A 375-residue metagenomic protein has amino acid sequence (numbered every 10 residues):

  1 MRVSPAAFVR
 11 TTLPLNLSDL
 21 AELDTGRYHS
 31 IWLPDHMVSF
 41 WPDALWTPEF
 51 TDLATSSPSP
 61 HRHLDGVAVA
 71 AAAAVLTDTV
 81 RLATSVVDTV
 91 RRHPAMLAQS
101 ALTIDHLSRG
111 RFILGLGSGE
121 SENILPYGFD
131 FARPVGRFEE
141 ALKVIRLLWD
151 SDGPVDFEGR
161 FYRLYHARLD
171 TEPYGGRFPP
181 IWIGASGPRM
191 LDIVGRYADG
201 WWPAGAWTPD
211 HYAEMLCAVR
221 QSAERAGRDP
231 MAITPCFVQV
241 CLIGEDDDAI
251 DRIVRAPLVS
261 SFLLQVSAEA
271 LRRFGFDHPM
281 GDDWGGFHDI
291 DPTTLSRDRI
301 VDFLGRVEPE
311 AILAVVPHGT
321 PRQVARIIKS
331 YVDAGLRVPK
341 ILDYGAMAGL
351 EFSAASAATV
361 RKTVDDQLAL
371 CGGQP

Functional and structural regions predicted by a protein language model:
M1-L76, V80, P179: N-terminal beta1-alpha1-beta2 module of alpha/beta enzyme domains
V3-A7, I31-L33, L82-T84, F112-L116 (+4 more regions): Hydrophobic faces of well-ordered beta-strands that scaffold small-molecule active sites in alpha/beta enzyme cores
V3-P14, S85-A95, G175-S186, C241-G244 (+1 more regions): Active-site mouth loops of central-metabolism enzymes
T12-L23, L97-S100, G184-I193, V254 (+1 more regions): Short, acidic/polar
L23-T25, A70-T79, A101, D105-F112 (+3 more regions): Acidic (Asp/Glu)-rich catalytic clusters
W32-H63, D88, E120, L125 (+2 more regions): Glycine-rich, proline-tolerant flexible connector loops at the mouths of alpha/beta enzymes
D35, A73, I104, L114 (+7 more regions): Conserved, mostly hydrophobic/aromatic
R133-E172, D210-S330, L370-P375: An alpha-helical appendage that flanks or caps ligand/catalytic pockets
